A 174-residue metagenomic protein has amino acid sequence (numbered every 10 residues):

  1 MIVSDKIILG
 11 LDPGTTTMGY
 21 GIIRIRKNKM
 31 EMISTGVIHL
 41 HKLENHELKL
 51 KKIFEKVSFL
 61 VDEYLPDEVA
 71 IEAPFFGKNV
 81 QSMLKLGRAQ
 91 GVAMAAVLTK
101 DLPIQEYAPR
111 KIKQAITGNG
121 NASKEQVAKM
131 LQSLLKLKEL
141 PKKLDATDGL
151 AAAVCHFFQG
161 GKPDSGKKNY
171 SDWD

Functional and structural regions predicted by a protein language model:
M1-D174: Phosphate- and other anionic-substrate recognition elements at nucleic-acid/protein interfaces
